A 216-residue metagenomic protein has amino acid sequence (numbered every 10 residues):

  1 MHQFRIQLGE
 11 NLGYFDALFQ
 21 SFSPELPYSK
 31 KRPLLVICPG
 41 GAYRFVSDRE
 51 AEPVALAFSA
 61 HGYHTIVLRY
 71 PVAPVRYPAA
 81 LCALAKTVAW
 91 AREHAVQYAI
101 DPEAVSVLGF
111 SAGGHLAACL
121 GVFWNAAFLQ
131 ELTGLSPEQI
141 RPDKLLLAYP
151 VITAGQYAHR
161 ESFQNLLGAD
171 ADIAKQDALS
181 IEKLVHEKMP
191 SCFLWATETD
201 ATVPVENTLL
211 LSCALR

Functional and structural regions predicted by a protein language model:
M1-K31, Y77-P78, Q156-R160: N-terminal cap/lid segment of alpha/beta-hydrolase-fold proteins
S21, E131-L135, A169-P190: Active-site nucleophile elbow and catalytic-triad environment of alpha/beta-hydrolase enzymes
S29, S47-I66: Short amphipathic alpha-helix adjacent to the substrate-entry channel of hydrolases
K31-G40: Short beta-strand element of the alpha/beta-hydrolase
V46-D48, I66-P102: Catalytic nucleophile-loop/oxyanion-hole region of alpha/beta-hydrolase and closely related hydrolase-like folds
A89-E161, Q176: Primarily recognizes the serine-hydrolase "nucleophile elbow" in alpha/beta-hydrolase and SGNH/GDSL folds
K188, F193-A196, D200: Short beta-strand/loop motif that positions the catalytic acidic residue of the alpha/beta-hydrolase fold
A201-L210: Conserved alpha/beta-hydrolase "acid-adjacent" motif
